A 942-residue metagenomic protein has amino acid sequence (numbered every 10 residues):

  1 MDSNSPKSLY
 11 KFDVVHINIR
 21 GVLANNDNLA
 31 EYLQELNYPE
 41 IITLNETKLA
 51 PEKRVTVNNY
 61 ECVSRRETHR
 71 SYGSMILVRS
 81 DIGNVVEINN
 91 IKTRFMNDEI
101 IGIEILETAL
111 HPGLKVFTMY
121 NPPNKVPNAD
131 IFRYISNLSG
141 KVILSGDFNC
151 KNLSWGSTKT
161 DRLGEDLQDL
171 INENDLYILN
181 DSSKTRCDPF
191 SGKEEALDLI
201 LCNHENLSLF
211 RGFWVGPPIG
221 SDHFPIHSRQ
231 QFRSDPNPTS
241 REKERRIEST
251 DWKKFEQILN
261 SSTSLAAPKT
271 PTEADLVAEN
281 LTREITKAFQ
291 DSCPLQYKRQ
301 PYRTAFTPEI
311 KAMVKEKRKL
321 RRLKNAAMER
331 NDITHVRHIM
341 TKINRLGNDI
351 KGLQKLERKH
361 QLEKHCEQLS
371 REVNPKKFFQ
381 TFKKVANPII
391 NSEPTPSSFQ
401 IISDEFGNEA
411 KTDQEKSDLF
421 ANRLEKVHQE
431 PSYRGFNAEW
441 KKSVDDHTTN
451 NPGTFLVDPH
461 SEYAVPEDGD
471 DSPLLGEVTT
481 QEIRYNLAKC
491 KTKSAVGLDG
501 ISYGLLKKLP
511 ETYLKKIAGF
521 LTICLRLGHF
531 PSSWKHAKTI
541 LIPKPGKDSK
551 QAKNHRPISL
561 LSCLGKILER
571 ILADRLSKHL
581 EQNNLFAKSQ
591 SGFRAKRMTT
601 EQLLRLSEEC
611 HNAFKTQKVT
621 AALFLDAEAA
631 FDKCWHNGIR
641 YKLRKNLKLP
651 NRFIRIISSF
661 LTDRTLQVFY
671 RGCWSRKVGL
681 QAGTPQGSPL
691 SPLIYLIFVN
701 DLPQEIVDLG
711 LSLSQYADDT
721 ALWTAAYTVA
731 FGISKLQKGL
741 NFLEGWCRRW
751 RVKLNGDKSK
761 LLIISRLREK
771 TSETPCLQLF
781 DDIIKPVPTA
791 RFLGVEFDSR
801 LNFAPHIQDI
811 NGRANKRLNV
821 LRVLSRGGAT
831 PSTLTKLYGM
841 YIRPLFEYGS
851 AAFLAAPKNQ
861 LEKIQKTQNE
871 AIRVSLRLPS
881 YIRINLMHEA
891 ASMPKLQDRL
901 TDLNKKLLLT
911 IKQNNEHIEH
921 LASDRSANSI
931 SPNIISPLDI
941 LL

Functional and structural regions predicted by a protein language model:
M1-G352, G565, V707, S712 (+8 more regions): A shared catalytic/ligand-binding motif for oxyanion handling
E67, S154-G164, R186-G192, P218-G220 (+18 more regions): Conserved, non-catalytic sequence blocks in retroelement Pol enzymes and Pol-derived host proteins
F132-S145, L572-Q590, K615, P692-Y727: Active-site palm subdomain of RNA-directed nucleic acid polymerases
G146-N149, H223, G497, H536-T539 (+10 more regions): Catalytic palm active-site di-aspartate
N174, A196-L197, H204, R229-D235 (+6 more regions): Basic/polar low-complexity segments
V277-N280, F436, G500-I501, K535-K538 (+4 more regions): Short amphipathic alpha-helical interface segments
Y297-K298, R303-F306, A587, Y716-A717 (+3 more regions): Non-catalytic, peripheral interaction segments enriched in hydrophobic/basic residues
L424, G469-P685, T724: Conserved pre-catalytic core of RNA-dependent polymerases
